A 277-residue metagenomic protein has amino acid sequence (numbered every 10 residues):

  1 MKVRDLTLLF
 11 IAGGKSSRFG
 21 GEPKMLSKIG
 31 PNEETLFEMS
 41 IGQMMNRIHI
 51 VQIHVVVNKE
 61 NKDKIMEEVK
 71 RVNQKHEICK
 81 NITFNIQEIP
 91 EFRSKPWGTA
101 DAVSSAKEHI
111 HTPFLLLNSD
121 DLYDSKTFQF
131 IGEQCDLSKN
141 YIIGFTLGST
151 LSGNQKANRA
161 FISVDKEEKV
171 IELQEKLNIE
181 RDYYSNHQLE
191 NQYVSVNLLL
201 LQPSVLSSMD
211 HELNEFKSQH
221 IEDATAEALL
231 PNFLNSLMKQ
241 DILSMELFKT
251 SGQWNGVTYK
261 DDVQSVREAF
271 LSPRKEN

Functional and structural regions predicted by a protein language model:
K2-E68, E91: N-terminal glycine-rich phosphate-binding loop and ensuing alpha1 helix
K2-R4, L173-N277: Conserved alpha/beta core of the MobA/IspD/sugar-nucleotide pyrophosphorylase nucleotidyltransferase superfamily
L8-F10, V55, L116, I142-I143 (+1 more regions): Structural beta-sheet core signal
R18, K64-I65, K126, F233 (+1 more regions): Phosphate- and divalent-cation-binding pockets in alpha/beta enzyme and binding domains that engage nucleotide-derived
L26, F161-V164, L247: A structural signal for short hydrophobic beta-strand segments in well-ordered beta-sheet cores
E60-F84: Acidic donor-binding segment of Leloir-type glycosyltransferases
C79-F161: Conserved beta-loop-beta/alpha segment of the NTase-like Rossmann-fold superfamily that binds/positions NTPs
D124-S204: Conserved core of the sugar-phosphate nucleotidyltransferase
